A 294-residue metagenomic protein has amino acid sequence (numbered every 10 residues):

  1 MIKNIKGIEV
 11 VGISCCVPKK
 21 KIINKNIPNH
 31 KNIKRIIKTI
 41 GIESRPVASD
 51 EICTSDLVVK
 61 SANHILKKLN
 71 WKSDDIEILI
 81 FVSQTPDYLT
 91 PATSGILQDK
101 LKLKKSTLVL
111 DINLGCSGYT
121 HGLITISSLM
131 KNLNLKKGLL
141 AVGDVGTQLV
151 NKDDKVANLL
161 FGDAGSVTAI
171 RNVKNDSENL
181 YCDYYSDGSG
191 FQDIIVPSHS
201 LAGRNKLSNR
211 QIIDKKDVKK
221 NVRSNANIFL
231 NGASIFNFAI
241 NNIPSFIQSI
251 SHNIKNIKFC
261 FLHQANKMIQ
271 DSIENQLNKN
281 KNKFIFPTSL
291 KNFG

Functional and structural regions predicted by a protein language model:
M1-E51, D154-N237, N241, S245: Condensing-enzyme catalytic core mediating Claisen C-C bond formation in acyl metabolism
I2, N63, K67-E77, L103-L108 (+4 more regions): Structural signature of cysteine-dependent C-C bond-forming condensing enzymes
V10, E51-I112, S249, N253-Q270: Conserved beta-ketoacyl condensing-enzyme motif
V11-S14, V82, N113, G138-D144 (+1 more regions): Short beta-strand segments
I22, T90-A92, V150-D154: Short acidic, glycine/serine/threonine-rich loops at helix termini
R35-T39, E43-D56, Q84-K137, E274-G294: Conserved catalytic cysteine-centered active-site region of acyl-thioester-dependent Claisen-condensing enzymes
K131-G165: Flexible, glycine-rich active-site loops centered on histidine and acidic residues that chelate a metal or position
I212-T288: A contiguous, well-structured pocket-lining segment that forms one wall/lid of small-molecule binding clefts in soluble
